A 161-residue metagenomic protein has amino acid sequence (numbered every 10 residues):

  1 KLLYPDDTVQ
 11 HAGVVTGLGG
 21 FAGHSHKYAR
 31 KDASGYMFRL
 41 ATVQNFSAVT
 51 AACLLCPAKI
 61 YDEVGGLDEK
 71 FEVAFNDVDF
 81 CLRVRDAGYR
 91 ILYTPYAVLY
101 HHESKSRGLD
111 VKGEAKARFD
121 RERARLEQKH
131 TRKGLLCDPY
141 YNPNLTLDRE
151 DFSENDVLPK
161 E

Functional and structural regions predicted by a protein language model:
K1-V64, V78, A87, V98-D110 (+2 more regions): Acidic/His-rich active-site region of diverse nucleotide-sugar glycosyltransferases
V73-A74: A short, glycine-/small-residue-rich helix N-cap motif at loop->alpha-helix starts within glycosyltransferase
R90: Residue-level detector of anion-binding/catalytic polar loops
V111-C137: Catalytic core of nucleotide-sugar-dependent glycosyltransferases
L126, R132, L136-T146, D151-D156: Long, domain-scale regions corresponding to catalytic signaling modules most often appended to membrane systems
